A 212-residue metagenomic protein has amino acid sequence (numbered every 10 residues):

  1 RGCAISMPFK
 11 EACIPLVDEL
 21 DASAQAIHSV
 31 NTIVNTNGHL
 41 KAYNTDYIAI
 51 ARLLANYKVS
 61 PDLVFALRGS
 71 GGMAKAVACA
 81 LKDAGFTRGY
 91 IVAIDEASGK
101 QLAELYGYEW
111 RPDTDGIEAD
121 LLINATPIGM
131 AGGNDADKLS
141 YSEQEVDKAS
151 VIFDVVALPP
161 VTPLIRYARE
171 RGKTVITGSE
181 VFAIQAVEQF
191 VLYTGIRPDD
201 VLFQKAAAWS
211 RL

Functional and structural regions predicted by a protein language model:
R1-Y57: Phosphate/diphosphate ligand-binding glycine-rich loop within oxidoreductases
I5-A12, G72-M73, P127-M130, L158: Short glycine-rich anion-binding loops that position phosphate/pyrophosphate groups of nucleotides and phosphorylated
N44, P61-K82, F86, A93: Glycine-rich adenosine-cofactor-binding loop
K58-V64, D147-K148: Short helix-loop-beta connector
D83-R88, E170-T174: Conserved S-adenosyl-L-methionine
A84-Y106: NAD(P)-binding Rossmann-fold cofactor-contacting core
Y106-V175: Rossmann-like adenosine-cofactor binding region
V155-L212: Adenosine-phosphate binding glycine-rich loop
